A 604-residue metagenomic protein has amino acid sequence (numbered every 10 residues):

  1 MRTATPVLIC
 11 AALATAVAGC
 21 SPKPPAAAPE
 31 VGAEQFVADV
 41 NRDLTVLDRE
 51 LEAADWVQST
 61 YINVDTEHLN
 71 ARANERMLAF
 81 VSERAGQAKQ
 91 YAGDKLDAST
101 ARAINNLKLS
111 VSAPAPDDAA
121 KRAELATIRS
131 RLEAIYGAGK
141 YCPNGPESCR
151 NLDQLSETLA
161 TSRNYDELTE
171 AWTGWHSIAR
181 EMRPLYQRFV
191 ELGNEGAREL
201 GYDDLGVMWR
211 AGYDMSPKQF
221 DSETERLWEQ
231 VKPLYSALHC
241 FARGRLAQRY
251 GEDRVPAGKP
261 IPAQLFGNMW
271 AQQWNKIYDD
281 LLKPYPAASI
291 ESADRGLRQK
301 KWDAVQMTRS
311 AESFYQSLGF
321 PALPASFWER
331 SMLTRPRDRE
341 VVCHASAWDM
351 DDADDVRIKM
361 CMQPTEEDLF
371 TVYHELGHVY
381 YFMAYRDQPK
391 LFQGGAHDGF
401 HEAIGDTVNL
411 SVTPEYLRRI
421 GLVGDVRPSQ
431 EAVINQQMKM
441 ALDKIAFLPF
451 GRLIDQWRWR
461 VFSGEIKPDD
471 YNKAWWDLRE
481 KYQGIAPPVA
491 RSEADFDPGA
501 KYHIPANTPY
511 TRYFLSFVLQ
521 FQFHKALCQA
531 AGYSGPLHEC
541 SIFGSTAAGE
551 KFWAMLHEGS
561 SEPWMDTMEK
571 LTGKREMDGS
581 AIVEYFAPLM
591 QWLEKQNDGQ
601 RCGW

Functional and structural regions predicted by a protein language model:
M1-L8: Bacterial N-terminal signal peptides that target proteins for export
V17-G19: C-terminal motif of bacterial Sec signal peptides marking the signal peptidase cleavage site
P22-R188, G206, K501-I504, T508-T511 (+3 more regions): N-terminal helix-rich structural modules
K23-A33, D65-T66, N105-N106, D204-V207 (+12 more regions): C-terminal, non-catalytic "cap/extension" segments appended to globular domains
E147-Q154, Q187-K359, P428-M438, A446: Active-site-proximal, well-structured secondary-structure segments within enzyme catalytic domains
D214, K218, S222-L238, E415-L422 (+3 more regions): Extended, well-ordered alpha-helical scaffold/bundle regions in very large, multi-domain proteins
T224-L234, G395-A432: Post-HExxH zinc-binding segment in Zn-dependent metallohydrolases
W302, V356-Y373: Short pre-active-site segment immediately N-terminal to the catalytic Zn-binding motif
